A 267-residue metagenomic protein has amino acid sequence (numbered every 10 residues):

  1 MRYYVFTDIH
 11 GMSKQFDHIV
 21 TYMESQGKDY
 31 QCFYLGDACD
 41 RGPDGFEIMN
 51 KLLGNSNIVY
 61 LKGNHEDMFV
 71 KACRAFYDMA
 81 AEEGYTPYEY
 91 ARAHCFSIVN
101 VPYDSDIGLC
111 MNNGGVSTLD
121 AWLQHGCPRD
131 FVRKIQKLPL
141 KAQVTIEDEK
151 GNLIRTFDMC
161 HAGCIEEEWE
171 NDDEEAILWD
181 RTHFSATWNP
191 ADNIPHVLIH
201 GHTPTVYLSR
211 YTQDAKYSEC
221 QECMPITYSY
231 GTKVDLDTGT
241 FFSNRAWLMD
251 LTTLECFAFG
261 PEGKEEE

Functional and structural regions predicted by a protein language model:
M1-K51, N55: N-terminal active-site segment of His-dependent metallophosphoesterases
V5, C32-Y34, Y60-L61, D158 (+2 more regions): Residue-level marker for buried hydrophobic side chains located in beta-strands that build the well-ordered beta-sheet
D8, G36-D37, G63-N64, G201-H202 (+1 more regions): Active-site glycine-centered loops adjacent to acidic/histidine catalytic or metal-binding residues that shape
H10-G11, D40, E66-D67, C164 (+3 more regions): Short, glycine/acidic-enriched loop or turn micro-motifs at the edges of active sites
G27-D29, N55-N57, R155, N193-P195: A general structural motif
G45-M49, L53-Q143, I154, A186: Active-site neighborhood of divalent metal-dependent phosphoester bond hydrolases
P102, G108-V234, G239-N244, G260-G263: Acidic, His/Gly-enriched loop-helix segments that form or flank divalent-metal centers in metallo-dependent hydrolases
I146-D148, D250-E255: Short acidic-glycine loop/turn motifs at beta-strand connectors
